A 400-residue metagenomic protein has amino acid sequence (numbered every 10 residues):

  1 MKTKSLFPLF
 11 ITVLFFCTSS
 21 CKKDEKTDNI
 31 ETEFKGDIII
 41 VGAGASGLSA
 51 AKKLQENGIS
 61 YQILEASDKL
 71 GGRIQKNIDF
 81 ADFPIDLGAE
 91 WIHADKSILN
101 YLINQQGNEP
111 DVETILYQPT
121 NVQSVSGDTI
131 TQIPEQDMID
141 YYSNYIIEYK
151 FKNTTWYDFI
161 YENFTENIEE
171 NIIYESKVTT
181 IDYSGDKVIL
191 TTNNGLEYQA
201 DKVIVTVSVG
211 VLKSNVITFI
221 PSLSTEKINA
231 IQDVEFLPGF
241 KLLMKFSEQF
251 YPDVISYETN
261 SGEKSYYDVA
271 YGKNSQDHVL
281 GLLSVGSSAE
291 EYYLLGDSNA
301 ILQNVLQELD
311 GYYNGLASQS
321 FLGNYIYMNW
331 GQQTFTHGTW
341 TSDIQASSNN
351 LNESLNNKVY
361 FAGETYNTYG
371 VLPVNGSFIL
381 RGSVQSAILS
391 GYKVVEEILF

Functional and structural regions predicted by a protein language model:
V13-I38: Bacterial Sec-dependent N-terminal signal peptides
G36-I63, V395: N-terminal Rossmann-like FAD-binding beta1-loop-alpha1 element of flavoenzymes
I39-V41, L64, Y198-L212: Short hydrophobic core segments
S46-S49, E135-Y142, K187, K264 (+1 more regions): Conserved flavin/dinucleotide-binding core of flavoenzymes
Q55-F80: Glycine-rich FAD pyrophosphate-binding loop
I92-T120: N-terminal FAD cofactor-binding segment of flavoenzymes
Y145-I189, Y198-D201: Helical element adjacent to the flavin cofactor pocket in flavoenzyme catalytic cores
S208-Y251: Glycine-rich loop(s) and the adjacent beta-strand/alpha-helix scaffold that form part
